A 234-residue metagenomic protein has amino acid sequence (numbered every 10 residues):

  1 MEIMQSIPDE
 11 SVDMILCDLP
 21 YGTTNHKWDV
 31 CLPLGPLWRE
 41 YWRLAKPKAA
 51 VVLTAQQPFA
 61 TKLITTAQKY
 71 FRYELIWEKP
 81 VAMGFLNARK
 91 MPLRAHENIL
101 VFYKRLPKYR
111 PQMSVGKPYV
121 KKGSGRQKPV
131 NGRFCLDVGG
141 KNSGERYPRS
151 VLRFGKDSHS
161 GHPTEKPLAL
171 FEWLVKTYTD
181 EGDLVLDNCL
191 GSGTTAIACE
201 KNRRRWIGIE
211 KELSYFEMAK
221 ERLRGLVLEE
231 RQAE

Functional and structural regions predicted by a protein language model:
M1-M218, E234: Core catalytic lobe of class I
K220-A233: Short, conserved SAM-binding/catalytic segment of Class I S-adenosyl-L-methionine-dependent methyltransferases
